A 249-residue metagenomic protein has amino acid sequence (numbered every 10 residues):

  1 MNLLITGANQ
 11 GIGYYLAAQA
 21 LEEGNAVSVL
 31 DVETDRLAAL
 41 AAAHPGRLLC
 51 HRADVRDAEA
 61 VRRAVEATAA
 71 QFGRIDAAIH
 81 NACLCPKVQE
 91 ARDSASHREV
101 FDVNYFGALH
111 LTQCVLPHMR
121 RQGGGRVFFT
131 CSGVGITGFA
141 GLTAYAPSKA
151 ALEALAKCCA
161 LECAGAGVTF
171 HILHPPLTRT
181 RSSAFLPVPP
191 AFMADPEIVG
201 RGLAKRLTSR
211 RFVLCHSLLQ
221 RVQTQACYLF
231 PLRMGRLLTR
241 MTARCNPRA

Functional and structural regions predicted by a protein language model:
N9-Q10: Conserved glycine-rich cofactor-binding loop
E23-A39: Conserved glycine-rich Rossmann-like NAD(P)H-binding loop of the short-chain dehydrogenase/reductase
R52-R63, S94: The beta1-alpha1 cofactor-binding region of Rossmann-like NAD(H)/NADP(H)-dependent oxidoreductases
L84-R98, G141-A144: Conserved mid-core segment of classical short-chain dehydrogenase/reductases
T112, S148: Active-site helix of classical SDR
S132: Residue(s) in the substrate-gating loop at a strand-loop-helix junction that position the organic substrate next
I172, V188-T224: C-terminal helical subdomain
